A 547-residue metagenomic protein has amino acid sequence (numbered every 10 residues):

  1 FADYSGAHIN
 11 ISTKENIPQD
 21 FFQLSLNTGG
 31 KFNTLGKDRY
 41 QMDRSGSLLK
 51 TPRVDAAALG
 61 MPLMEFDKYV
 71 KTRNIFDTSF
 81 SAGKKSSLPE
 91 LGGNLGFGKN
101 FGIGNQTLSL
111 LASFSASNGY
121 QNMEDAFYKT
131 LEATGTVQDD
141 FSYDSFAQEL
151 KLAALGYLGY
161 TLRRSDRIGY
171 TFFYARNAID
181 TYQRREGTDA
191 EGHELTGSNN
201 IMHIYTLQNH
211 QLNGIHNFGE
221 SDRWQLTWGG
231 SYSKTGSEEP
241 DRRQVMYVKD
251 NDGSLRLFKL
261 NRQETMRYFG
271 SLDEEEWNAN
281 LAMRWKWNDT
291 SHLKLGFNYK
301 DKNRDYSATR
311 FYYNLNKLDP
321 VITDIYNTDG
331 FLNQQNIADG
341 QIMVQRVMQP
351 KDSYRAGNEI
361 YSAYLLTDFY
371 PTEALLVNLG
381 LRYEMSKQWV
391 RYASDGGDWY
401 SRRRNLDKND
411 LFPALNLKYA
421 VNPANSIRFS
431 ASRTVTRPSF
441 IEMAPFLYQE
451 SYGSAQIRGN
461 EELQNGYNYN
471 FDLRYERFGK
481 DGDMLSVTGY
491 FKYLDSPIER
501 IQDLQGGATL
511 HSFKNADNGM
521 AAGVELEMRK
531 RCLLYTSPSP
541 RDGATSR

Functional and structural regions predicted by a protein language model:
F1-D3, N10-Y128: Outer-membrane beta-barrel pore proteins
T28-F32, A116-Y120, Y174-A178, F218 (+11 more regions): Transmembrane beta-strands of outer-membrane beta-barrel pores
T34-S86, S254-E264, S307, Y312 (+1 more regions): Flexible glycine-rich, low-complexity coil/linker segments exposed to the extracellular/periplasmic environment
N74-Q183, T206-H210, A414-L415: Transmembrane beta-barrel wall of Gram-negative outer-membrane proteins
S165-I168, S221-L226, T290-L293, A374-V377 (+3 more regions): Repeated loop/turn-to-beta-strand initiation elements of outer-membrane beta-barrel proteins
E264-M266, G270, E275-W277, A282-N422 (+1 more regions): Signature of Gram-negative outer-membrane beta-barrel scaffolds
L272, N280, I322-T323, T328-D329 (+3 more regions): Outer membrane beta-barrel strand-and-loop segments of large Gram-negative receptors, especially TonB-dependent
Y535-S546: Single conserved hydrophobic/aromatic residue that forms the stacking wall/gate of nucleotide- or nucleobase-binding
